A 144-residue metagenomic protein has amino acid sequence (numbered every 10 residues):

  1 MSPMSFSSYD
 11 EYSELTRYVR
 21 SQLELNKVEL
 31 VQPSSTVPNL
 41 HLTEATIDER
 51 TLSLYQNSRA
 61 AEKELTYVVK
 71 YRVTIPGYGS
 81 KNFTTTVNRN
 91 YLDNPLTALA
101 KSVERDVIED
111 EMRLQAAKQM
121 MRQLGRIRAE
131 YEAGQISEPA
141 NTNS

Functional and structural regions predicted by a protein language model:
M1-V28, A129-S144: A structural "domain/chain start" motif
Y12, T16, S58, E62-K63 (+1 more regions): Solvent-exposed, acidic/flexible segments
S13, R20-S58: Short, solvent-exposed, polar/charged sequence segments at loop or secondary-structure edges
V19, N82, A98, R128-A129: A generic "cationic amphipathic patch" detector
L23-K27, V73-G77, Q119-Y131: Sec/Tat-exported extracytoplasmic proteins
V37, V87, G134-E138: Residue-level signal for alpha-helical context at structural boundaries
H41-T84, N90-D106: Surface-exposed short loop/turn segments
L99-S144: C-terminal/domain-edge helix-coil "capping" segments
